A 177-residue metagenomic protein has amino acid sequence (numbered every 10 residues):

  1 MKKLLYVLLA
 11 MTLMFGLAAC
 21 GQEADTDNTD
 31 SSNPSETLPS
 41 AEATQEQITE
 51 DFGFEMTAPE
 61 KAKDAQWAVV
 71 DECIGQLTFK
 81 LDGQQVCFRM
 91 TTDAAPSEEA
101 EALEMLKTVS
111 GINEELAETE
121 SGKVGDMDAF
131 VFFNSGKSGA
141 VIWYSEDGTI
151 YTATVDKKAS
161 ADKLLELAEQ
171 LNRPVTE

Functional and structural regions predicted by a protein language model:
M1-L5: Positively charged n-region of N-terminal signal peptides that target proteins for export
Y6, T29-S32: Intrinsically disordered, low-complexity repeat segments enriched in small/polar residues
Y6-L13: Sec-dependent N-terminal signal peptides
F15-A19: C-terminal motif of bacterial Sec signal peptides marking the signal peptidase cleavage site
G21-E23: Bacterial signal peptide processing site
D25-D30, T176-E177: Short acidic DE-rich linear segments
P34-S138, S145-E146: Short, solvent-exposed recognition patches
T149, T154-E177: Surface-exposed amphipathic alpha-helical segments
